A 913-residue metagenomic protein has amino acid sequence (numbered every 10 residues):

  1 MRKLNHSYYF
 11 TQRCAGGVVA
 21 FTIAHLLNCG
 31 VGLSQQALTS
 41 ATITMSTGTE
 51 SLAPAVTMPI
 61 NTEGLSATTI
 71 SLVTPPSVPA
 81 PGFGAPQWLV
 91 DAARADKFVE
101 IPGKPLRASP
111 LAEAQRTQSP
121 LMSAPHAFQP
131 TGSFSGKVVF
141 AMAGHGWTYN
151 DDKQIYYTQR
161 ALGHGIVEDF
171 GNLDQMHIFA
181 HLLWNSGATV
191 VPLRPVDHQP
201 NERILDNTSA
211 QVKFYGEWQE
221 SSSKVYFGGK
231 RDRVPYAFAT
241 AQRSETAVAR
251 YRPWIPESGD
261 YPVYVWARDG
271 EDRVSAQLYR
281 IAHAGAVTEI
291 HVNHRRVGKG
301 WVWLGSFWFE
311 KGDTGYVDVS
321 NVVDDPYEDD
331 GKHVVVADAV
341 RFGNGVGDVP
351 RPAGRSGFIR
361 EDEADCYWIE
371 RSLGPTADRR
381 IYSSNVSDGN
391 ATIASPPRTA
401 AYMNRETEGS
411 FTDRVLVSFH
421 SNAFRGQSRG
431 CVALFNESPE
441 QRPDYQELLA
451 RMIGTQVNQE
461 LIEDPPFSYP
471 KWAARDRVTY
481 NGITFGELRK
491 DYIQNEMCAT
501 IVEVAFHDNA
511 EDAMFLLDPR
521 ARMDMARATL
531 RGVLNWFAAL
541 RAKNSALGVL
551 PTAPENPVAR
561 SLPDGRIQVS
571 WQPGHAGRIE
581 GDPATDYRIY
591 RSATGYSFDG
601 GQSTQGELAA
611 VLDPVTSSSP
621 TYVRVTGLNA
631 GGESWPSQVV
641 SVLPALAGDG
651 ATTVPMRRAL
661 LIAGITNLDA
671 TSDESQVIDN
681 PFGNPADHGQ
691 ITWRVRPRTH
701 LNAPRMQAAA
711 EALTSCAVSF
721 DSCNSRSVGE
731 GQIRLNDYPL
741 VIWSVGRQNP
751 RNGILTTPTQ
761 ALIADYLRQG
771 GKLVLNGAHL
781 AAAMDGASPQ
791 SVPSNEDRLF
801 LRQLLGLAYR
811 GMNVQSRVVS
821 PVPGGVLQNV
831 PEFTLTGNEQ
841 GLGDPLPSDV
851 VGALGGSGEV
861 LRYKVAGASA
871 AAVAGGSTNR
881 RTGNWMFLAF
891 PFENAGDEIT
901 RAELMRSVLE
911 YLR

Functional and structural regions predicted by a protein language model:
Q129, S135-A143, W147-R203, N207-W218 (+2 more regions): Catalytic-core regions of hydrolytic enzymes
H181, S186, R194, P352 (+3 more regions): Aromatic-Pro/Gly-enriched surface loop or interdomain linker that acts as a lid/target-recognition segment
P235-A239, S320-V334, A339-D348, T407 (+3 more regions): Active-site-adjacent mobile loop/cap segments within catalytic or ligand-binding domains
A247-E271: A short beta-strand element within beta-rich, extracytoplasmic domains of secreted/secretory-pathway proteins
A538-G581, G632-P655: Pro/Thr/Ser/Gly-rich low-complexity, intrinsically disordered linker/stalk tracts
L612-S634: Beta-strand-rich modules
G648-T652, M656-I665, S675-G683, R734-V792 (+2 more regions): Short alpha-beta junction capping motif
R747-D844, G856-G858, K864-A866, L904: A glycine-rich, often tryptophan-bearing local segment used as a flexible ligand/cofactor-contacting loop or short
